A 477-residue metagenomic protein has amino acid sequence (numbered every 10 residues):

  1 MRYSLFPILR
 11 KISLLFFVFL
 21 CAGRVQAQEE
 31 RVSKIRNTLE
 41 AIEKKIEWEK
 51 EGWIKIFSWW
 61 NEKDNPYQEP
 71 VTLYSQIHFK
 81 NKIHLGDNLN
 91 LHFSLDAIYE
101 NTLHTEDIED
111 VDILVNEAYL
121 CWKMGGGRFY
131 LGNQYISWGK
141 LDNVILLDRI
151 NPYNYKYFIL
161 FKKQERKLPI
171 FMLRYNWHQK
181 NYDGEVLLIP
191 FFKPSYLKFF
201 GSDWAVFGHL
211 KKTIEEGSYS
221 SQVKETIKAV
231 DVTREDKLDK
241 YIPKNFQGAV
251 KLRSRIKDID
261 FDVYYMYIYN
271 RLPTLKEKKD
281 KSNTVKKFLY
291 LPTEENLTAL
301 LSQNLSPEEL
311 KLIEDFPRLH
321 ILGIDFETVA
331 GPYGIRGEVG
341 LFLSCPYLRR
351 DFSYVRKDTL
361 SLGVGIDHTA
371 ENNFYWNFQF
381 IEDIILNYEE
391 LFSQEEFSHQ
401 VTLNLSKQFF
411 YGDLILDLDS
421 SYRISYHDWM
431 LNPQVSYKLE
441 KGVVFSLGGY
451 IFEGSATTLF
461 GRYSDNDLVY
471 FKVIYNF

Functional and structural regions predicted by a protein language model:
R31-N65, L91-F93, L416: Transmembrane beta-strand segments of Gram-negative outer membrane beta-barrel proteins
I56-E62, A97-N101, M124, Y135-S137 (+11 more regions): Transmembrane beta-strands of outer-membrane beta-barrel pores
Y67-L73, D107-D112, K163-E165, D239-K244 (+5 more regions): Replace "Gram-negative outer membrane beta-barrel proteins" with "bacterial and organellar outer membrane beta-barrel
Q76-K80, N116-Y119, M172-R174, L238 (+6 more regions): Membrane-embedded beta-strand positions in outer-membrane beta-barrel channels/transporters
K82, L89-V206, T213, K257 (+1 more regions): Outer membrane beta-barrel
D87-L91, G126-F129, N181-G184, D258-F261 (+4 more regions): Repeated loop/turn-to-beta-strand initiation elements of outer-membrane beta-barrel proteins
M266, E327-R349, S353-S421: Detector for outer-membrane/organellar transmembrane beta-barrel domains, recognizing the amphipathic beta-strand
D465-F477: Outer-membrane beta-barrel "beta-signal"
